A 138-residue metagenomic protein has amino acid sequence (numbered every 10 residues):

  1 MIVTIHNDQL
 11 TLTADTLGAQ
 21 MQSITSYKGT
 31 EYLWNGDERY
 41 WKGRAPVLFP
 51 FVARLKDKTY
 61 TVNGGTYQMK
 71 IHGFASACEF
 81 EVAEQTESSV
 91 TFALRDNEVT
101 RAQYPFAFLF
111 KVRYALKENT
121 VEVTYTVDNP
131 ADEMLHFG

Functional and structural regions predicted by a protein language model:
M1-T126, P130-G138: Surface-exposed acidic/polar loop and edge beta-strand patches at domain peripheries
